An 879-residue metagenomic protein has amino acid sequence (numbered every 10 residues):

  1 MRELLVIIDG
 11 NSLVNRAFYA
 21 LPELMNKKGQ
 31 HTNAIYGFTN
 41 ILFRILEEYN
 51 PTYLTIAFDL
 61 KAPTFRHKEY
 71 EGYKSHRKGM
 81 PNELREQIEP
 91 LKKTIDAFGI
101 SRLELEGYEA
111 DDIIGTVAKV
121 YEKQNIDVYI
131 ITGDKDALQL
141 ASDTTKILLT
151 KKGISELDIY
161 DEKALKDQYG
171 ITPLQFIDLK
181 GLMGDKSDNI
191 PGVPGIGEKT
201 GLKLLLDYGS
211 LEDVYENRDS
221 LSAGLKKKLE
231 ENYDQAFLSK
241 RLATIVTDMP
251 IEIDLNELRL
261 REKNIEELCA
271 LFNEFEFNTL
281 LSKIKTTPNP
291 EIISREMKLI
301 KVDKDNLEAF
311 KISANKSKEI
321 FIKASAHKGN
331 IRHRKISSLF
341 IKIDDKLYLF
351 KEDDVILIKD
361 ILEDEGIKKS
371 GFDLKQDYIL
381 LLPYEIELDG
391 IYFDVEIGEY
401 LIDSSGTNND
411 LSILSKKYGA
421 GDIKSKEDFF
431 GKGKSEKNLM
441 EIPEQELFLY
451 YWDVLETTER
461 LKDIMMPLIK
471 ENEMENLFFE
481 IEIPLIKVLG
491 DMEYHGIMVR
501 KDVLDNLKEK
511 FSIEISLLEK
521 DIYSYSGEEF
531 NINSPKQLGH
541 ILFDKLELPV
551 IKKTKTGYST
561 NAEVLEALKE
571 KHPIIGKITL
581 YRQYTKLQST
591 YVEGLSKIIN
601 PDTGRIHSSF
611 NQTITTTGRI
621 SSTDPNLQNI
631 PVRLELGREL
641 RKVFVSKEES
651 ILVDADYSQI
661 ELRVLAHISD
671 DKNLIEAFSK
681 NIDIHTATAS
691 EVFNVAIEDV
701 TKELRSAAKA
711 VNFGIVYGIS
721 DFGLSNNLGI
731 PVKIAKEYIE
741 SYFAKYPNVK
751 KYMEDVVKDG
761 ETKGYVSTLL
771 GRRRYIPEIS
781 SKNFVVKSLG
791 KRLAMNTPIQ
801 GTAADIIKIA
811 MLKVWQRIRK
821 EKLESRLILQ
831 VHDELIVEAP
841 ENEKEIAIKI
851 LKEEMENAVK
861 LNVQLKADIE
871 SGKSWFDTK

Functional and structural regions predicted by a protein language model:
M1-I131, K135-D161, Q235-L238, T244-E252 (+1 more regions): Noncatalytic, basic helical substrate-engagement surface that gates or grips nucleic-acid strands
R2, P51-T55, I100, K123 (+7 more regions): Non-catalytic nucleic-acid-binding/docking modules located in mid-to-C-terminal regions of nucleic-acid enzymes
E3-V6, G10, R16-T55, E71-G72 (+5 more regions): Conserved RNase H-like, two-metal-ion catalytic cores of nucleic-acid enzymes
Y129-I131, A137-P173, S317-K318, K335 (+2 more regions): Charged catalytic and DNA/RNA-contacting regions of genome-maintenance and nucleic-acid-processing enzymes
N232-E352, K434-V632, I651, E661 (+5 more regions): Conserved "right-hand" nucleotidyltransferase catalytic core of DNA-directed polymerases
F340-D345, S412-K426, Y450, T457 (+1 more regions): Function-dense linear segments that define catalytic or interfacial modules in macromolecule-processing proteins
K437-M440, Y494, N600, H607 (+5 more regions): Conserved catalytic core of nucleic-acid polymerases
S516-K520, S524-G576, A744-R792, N796 (+1 more regions): C-terminal polymerase-core module
